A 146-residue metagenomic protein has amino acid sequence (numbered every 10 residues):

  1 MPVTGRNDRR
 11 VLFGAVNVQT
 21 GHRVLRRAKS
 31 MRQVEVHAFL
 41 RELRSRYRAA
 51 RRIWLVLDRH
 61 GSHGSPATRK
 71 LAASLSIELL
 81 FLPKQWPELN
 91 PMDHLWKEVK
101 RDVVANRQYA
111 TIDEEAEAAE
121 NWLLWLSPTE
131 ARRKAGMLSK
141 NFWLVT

Functional and structural regions predicted by a protein language model:
M1-T146: Short functional hotspots at interaction and active-site rims
